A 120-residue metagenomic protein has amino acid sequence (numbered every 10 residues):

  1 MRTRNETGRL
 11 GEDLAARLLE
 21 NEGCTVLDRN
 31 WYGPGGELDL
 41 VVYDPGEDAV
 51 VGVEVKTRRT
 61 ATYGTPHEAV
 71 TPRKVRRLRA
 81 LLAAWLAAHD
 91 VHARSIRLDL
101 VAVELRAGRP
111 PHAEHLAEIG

Functional and structural regions predicted by a protein language model:
M1-W31: Acidic-basic catalytic patches of nuclease active cores, encompassing PD-(D/E)XK and other metal-cofactor nuclease
R2-E6, L10, G35, A61 (+2 more regions): Residues at secondary-structure transition points
L19, L38-Y63, V70, L78: Conserved catalytic cores of phosphodiester-cleaving nucleases, focusing on short active-site segments
E22, P34-L38, I96: Short beta-strand or tight-loop elements that sit immediately N-terminal to catalytic metal-binding acidic residues
D28-Y32, V101-E104: Short, solvent-exposed loop/turn elements at beta->coil junctions and helix N-caps that rim active or binding pockets
G35, D48-G52, S95, A113: Structural motif
A61-R94: Mid-chain, well-packed structural core segment of small domains
A87-G120: Domain-level recognition of nuclease-like catalytic cores that cleave nucleotide substrates
